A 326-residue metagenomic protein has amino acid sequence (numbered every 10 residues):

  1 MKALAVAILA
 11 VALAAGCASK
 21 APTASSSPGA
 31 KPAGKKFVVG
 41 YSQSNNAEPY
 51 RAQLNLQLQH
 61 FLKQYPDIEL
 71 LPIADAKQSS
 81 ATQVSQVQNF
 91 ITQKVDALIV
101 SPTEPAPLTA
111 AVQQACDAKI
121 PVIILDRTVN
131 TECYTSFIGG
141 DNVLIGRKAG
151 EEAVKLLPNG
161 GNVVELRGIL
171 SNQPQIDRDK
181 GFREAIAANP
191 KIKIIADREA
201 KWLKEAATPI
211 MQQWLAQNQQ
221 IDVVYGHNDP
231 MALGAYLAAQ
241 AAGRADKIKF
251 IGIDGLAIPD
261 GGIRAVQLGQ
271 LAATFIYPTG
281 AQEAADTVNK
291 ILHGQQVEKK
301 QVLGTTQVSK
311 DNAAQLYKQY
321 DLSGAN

Functional and structural regions predicted by a protein language model:
M1-A15: Sec-dependent bacterial lipoprotein signal peptides
L13, C17-N326: A residue-level marker of the well-folded mature domains of exported/periplasmic proteins
